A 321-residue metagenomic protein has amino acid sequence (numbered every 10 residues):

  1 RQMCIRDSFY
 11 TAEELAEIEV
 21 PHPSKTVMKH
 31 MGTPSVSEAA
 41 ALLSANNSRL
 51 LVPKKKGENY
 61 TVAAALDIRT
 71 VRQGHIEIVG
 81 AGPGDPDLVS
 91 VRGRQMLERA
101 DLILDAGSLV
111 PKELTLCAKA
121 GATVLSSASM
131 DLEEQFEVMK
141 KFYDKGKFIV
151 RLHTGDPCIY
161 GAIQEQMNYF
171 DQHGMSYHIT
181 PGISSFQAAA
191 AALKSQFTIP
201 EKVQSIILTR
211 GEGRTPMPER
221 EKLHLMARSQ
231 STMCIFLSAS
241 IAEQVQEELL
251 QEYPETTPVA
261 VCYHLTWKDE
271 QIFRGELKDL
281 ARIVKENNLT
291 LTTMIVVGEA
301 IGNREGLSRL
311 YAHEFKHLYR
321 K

Functional and structural regions predicted by a protein language model:
Q2, R6-L42, R69-P86, V91-I183 (+2 more regions): Class I S-adenosyl-L-methionine
D7, A63-L66, V71-R72, S127 (+3 more regions): Metal-ion/cofactor- or nucleotide/acyl-coenzyme-handling active-site neighborhoods
A12-L15, V20-M31, K54, Y60-T61 (+4 more regions): A contiguous loop/helix-start segment that scaffolds small-molecule binding in enzyme catalytic cores
E38-R69, T293-E299: C-terminal edge-of-domain segments
K55-N59, D67-I68, P83-P86, L109 (+4 more regions): Short glycine-rich anion-binding loops that position phosphate/pyrophosphate groups of nucleotides and phosphorylated
L66-R69, V91-M96, A118-G121, Q166-Y169 (+5 more regions): Short, solvent-exposed amphipathic alpha-helical segments in soluble enzyme and RNA/protein-processing domains
D85, D156-S229, Q271-R274: Class I SAM-dependent methyltransferase SAM-binding "motif I" and its flanking Rossmann-like core
G121-D131, K202-R210, M233-C234: Acidic/glycine-enriched edge-of-secondary-structure segments
